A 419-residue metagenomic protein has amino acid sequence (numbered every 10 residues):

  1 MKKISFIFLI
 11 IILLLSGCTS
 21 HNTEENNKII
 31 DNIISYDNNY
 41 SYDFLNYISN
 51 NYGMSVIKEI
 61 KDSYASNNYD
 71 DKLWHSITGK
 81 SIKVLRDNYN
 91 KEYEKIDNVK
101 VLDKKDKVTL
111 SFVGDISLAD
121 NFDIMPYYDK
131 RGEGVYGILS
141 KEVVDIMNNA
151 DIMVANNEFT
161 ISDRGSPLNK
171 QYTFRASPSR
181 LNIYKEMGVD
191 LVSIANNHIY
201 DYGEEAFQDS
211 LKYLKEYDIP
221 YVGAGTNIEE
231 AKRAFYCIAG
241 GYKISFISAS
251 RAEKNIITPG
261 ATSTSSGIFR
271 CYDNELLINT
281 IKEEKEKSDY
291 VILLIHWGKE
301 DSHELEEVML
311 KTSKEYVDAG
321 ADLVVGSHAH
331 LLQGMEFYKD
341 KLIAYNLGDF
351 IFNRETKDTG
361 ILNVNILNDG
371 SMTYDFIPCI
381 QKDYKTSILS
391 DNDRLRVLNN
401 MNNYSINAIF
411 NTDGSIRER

Functional and structural regions predicted by a protein language model:
M1, E24-K28, N32-S35, G53: Active-site recognition of the HExxH zinc-binding catalytic motif
K2-H21: Sec-dependent N-terminal signal peptides of Gram-positive bacterial secreted proteins and lipoproteins
F6-I7, N26-I30, S41, D70 (+1 more regions): Short amphipathic alpha-helical segments that mediate assembly, nucleic-acid/protein binding, or membrane association
E24, K28, K91-D106: Low-complexity, Pro/Thr/Ser/Gly/Ala-rich linker/spacer regions in secreted, extracellular modular proteins
Y36-G79: Active-site-proximal alpha-helical
S76-N98: Long, charge-rich low-complexity segments
N98-R419: Acidic, metal/ion-coordinating pockets
